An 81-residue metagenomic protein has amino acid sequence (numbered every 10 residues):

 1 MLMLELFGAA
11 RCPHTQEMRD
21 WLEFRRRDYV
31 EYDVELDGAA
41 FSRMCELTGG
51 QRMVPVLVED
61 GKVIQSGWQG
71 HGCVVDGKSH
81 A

Functional and structural regions predicted by a protein language model:
M1-D28: Local sequence-structure signature of Cys/Sec-based thiol-disulfide redox active-site neighborhoods
P13, L36, I64: Glycine-/small-residue-rich active-site loops that bind phosphorylated ligands and cofactors
V34-G50, G77-S79: Thioredoxin-like thiol-disulfide oxidoreductase module
T48-V58: Structural micro-motif
E59-A81: Non-catalytic, surface beta->alpha helical segment in thiol-disulfide oxidoreductase systems
